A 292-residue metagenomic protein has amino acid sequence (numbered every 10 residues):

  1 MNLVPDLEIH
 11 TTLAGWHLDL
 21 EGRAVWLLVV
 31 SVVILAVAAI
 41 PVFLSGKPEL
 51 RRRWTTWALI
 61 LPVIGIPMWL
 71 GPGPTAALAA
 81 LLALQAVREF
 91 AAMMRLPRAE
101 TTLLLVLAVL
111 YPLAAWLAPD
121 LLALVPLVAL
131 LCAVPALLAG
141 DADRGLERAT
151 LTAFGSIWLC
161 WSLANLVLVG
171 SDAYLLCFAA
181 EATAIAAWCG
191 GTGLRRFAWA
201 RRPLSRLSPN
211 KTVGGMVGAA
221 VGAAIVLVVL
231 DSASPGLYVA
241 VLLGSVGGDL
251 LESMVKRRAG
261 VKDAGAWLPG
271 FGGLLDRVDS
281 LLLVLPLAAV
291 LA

Functional and structural regions predicted by a protein language model:
N2-N210, M216-L243: Membrane-embedded alpha-helical bundles of polytopic integral membrane proteins
T56, A92, A187, E252-V255 (+1 more regions): Hydrophobic side chains within alpha-helical segments
C160, A220, S253, G265 (+1 more regions): Basic, gly/Ser/Thr/Pro-rich low-complexity segments located predominantly at protein N termini
W188-G193, S253-V261: Juxtamembrane interface at the ends
V246: Glycine-rich phosphate-binding loops at beta-strand->alpha-helix junctions
R258-L281: Interfacial loop-to-transmembrane junctions
R277-A292: Final/C-terminal transmembrane alpha-helix of multipass membrane proteins
